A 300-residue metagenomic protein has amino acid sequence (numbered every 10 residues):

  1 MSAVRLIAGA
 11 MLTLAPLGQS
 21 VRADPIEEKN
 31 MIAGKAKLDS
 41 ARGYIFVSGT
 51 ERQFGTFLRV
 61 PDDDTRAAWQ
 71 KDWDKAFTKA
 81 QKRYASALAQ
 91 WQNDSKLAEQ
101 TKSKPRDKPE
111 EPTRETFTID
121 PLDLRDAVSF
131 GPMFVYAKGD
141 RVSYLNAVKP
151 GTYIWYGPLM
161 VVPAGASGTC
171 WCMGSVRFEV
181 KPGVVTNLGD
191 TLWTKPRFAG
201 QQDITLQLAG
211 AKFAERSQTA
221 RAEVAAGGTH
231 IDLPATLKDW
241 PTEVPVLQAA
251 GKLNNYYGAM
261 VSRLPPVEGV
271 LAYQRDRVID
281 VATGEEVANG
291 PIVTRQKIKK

Functional and structural regions predicted by a protein language model:
M1-A8: Bacterial N-terminal signal peptides that target proteins for export
A8-P16: Bacterial N-terminal signal peptides
R22-D123, L159-K300: Primarily secretory-pathway and cell-envelope proteins
L124-K138: Short, acidic Ser/Thr/Gly-rich low-complexity loop/linker segments typical of extracellular and cell-surface proteins
V135, Y144, G165-T169: Short consensus segments that form the blades of beta-propeller domains, in both extracellular/periplasmic
D140-A147: Short, surface-exposed beta-strand/beta-hairpin micro-motifs centered on an aromatic residue
V148-Y156: A short tyrosine-centered beta-strand micro-motif
